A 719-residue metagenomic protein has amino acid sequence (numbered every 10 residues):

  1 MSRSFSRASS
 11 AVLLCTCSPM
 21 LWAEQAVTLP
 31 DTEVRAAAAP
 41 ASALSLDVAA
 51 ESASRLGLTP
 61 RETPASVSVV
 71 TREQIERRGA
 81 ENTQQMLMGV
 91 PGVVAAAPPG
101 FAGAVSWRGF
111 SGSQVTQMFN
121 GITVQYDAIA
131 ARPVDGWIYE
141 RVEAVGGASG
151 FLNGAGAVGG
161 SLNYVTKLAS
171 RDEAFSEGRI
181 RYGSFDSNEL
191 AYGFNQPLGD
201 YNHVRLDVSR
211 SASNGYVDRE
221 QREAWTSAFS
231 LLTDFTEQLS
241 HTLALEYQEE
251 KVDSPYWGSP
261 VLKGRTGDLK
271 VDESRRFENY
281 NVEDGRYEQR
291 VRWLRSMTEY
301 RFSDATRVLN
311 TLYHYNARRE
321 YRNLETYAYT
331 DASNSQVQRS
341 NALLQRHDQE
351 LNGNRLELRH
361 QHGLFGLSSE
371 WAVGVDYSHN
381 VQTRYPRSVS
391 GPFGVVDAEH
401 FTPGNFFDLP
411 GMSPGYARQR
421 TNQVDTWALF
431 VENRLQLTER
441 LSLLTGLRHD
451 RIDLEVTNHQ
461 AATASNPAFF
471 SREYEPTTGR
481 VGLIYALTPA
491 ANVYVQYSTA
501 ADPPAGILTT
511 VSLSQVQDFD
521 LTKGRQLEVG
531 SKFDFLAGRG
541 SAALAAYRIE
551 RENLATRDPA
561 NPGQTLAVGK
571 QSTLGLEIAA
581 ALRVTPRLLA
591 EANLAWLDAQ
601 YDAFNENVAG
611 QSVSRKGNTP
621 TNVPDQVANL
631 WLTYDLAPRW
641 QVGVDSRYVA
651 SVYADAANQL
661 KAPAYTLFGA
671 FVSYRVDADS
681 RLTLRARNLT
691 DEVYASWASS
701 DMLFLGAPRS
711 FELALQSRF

Functional and structural regions predicted by a protein language model:
M1-R78, Q85-V90, L582: N-terminal Sec signal peptide and the immediately downstream disordered periplasmic leader that contains the TonB box
A95, S106, I122-G146, V165: Short acidic/polar hinge/loop motifs at secondary-structure boundaries that mediate gating or recognition
W137-E140, G146, F151-S227, F235-L239 (+2 more regions): Outer-membrane beta-barrel translocator/receptor signature
S211, G215, A228-D234, Q238-R301 (+6 more regions): Acidic/polar loop-and-plug regions of large Gram-negative outer-membrane beta-barrel proteins
D234-T236, Q349, S368-A372, D376-N380 (+5 more regions): Structural signature of Gram-negative outer-membrane beta-barrels, strongest in the C-terminal barrel of TonB-dependent
R292-A317, S340-N458, A543, E591: Face-selective signature of the C-terminal outer-membrane beta-barrel domain
M297-Y313, A317-E325, A486, N492-Y494 (+1 more regions): Membrane-embedded beta-barrel scaffold of Gram-negative outer-membrane proteins
R440, R539, R548-E550, A567-A656 (+3 more regions): Gram-negative outer-membrane beta-barrel transporters
